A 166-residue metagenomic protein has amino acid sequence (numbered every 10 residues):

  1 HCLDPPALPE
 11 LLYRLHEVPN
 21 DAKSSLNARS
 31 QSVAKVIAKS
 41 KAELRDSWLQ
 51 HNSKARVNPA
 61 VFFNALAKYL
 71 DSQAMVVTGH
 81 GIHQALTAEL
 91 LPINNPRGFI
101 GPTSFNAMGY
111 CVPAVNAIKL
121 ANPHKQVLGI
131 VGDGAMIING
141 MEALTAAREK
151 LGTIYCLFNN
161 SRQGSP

Functional and structural regions predicted by a protein language model:
H1-P5, P9-L15, L86-P166: Thiamine diphosphate
H1-V36: Glycine-rich, acidic loop regions that bind phosphate or pyrophosphate groups
P6, R14-A22, S40-E43, S47 (+4 more regions): Change "in soluble alpha/beta enzymes" to "in soluble alpha/beta proteins
A7, S24, D46-L49, V61 (+3 more regions): Low-complexity, compositionally biased segments
V18-S32, Q73-G81, A107-M108, K150-F158: Phosphate-binding glycine-rich loops and adjacent basic patches that engage nucleotide phosphates, nucleic-acid
A28-S40, N64-A67, L91, A143 (+2 more regions): Domain-wide signal for the mature, well-folded portions of proteins, strongly enriched in nucleus-encoded organellar
I37-K119: Active-site diphosphate/adenylate-binding microenvironment
